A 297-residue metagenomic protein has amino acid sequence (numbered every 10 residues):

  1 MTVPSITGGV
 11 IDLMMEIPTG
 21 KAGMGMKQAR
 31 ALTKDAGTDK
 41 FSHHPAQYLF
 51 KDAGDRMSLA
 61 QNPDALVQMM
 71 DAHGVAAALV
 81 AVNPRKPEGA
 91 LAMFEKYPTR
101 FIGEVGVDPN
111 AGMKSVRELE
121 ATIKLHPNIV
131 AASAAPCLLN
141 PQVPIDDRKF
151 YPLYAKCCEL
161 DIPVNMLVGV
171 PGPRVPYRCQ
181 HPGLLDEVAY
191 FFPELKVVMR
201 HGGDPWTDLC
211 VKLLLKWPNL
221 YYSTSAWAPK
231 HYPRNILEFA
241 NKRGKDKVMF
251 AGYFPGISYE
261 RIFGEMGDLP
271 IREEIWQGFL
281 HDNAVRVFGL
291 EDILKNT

Functional and structural regions predicted by a protein language model:
M1-L13, G20-A72, A77, G244-K247 (+1 more regions): Mid-to-C-terminal alpha-helical segments outside catalytic/metal-binding sites
I11-M15, A78-V80, I102-V105, V130-A134 (+4 more regions): Hydrophobic faces of well-ordered beta-strands that scaffold small-molecule active sites in alpha/beta enzyme cores
P18-G20, R85-E88, N110-M113, L139-N140 (+4 more regions): Active-site environment of divalent metal-dependent phosphoester hydrolases
M57-M69, A111-I123, T207: Short, acidic/polar
A76-A77, V82-G172, P176-C179: Active-site gating/metal-coordination segments in enzymes
E88-E95, S115-T122, V143-D147, R174-F191 (+3 more regions): Distinct, well-ordered alpha-helical segments
K196, G203-I262, D268-E274: Active-site-adjacent C-terminal substructures of enzyme catalytic domains
